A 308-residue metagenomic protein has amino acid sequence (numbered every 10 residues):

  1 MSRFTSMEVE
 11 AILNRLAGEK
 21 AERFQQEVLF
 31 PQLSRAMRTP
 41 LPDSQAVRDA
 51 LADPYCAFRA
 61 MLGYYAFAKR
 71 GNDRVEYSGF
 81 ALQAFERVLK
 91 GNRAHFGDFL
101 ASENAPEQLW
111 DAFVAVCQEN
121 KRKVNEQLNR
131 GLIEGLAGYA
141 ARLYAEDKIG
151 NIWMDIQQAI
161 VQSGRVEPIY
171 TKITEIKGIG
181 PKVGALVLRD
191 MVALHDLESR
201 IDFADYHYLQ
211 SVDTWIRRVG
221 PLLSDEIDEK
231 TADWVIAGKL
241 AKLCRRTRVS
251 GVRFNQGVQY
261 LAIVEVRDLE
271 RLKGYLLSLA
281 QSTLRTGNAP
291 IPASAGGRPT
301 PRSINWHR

Functional and structural regions predicted by a protein language model:
M1-R308: HhH-family (HhH-GPD) DNA N-glycosylase catalytic core used in base-excision repair
